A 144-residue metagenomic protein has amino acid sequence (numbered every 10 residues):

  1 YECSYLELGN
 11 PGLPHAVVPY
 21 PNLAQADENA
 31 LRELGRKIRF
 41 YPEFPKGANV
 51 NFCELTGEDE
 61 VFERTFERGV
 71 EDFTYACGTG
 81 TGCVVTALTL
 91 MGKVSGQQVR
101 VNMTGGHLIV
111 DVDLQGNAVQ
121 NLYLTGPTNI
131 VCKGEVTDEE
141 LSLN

Functional and structural regions predicted by a protein language model:
Y1-A76, V85-N144: Active-site proximal loop and beta-alpha junction motif in alpha/beta enzyme cores
T79-G80: An anionic, turn-rich surface loop/hairpin at beta-sheet edges that serves as a generic interaction/coordination patch
